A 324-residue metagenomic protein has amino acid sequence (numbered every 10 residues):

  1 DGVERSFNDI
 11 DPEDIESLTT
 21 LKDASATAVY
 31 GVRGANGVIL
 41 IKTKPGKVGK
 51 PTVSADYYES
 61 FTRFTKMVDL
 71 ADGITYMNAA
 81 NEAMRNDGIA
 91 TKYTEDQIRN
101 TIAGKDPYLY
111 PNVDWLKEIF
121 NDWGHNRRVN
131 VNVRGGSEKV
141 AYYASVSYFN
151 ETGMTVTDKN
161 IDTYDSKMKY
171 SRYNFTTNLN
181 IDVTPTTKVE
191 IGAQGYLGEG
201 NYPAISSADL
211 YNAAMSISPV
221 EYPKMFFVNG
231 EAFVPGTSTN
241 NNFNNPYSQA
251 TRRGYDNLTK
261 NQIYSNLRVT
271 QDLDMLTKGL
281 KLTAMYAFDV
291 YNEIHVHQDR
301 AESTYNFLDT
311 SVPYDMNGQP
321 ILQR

Functional and structural regions predicted by a protein language model:
D1, D56, K281-V290: Extended hydrophobic secondary-structure segments that form protein cores and membrane-embedded regions
D1, N317-R324: Short, intrinsically disordered, charge-balanced linker/junction segments flanking boundaries in proteins
D1-N8, E13, S25-I263, R268-Q271: Membrane-proximal, glycine/serine-rich, low-complexity loop/turn segments characteristic of large bacterial
K22: Short loop/edge segments at beta-strand edges and connector loops that shape dinucleotide/nucleotide cofactor-binding
G198, A287-Y291, S303: Short edge-strand/loop segments of extracellular domains
R268-T270, D274, K278-M285: Charge-patterned, long linear interaction tracts outside catalytic cores
Y291-R300, D309: Carboxylate/His-rich catalytic cores and anion/metal-binding grooves
